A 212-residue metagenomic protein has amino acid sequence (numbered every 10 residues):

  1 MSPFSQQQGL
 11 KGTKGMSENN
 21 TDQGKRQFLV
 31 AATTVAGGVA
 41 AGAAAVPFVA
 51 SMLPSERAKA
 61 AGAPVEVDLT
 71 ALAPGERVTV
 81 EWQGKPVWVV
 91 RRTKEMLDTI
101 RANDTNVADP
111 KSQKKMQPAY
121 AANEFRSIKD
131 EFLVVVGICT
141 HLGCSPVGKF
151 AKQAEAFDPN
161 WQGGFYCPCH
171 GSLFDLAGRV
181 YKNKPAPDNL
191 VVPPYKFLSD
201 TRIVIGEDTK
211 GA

Functional and structural regions predicted by a protein language model:
M1-G15: Short, Lys/Arg-enriched N-terminal segments with co-localized hydrophobic residues within the first ~10-30 amino acids
G15-A36: N-terminal secretory signal peptides and thylakoid transit peptides that target proteins across membranes
G38-V46: Hydrophobic cores of alpha-helical transmembrane segments in multi-pass integral membrane proteins
A45-V65: Aromatic-capped interface at the extracytoplasmic side of an N-terminal signal-anchor transmembrane helix
A63-P74: Membrane-cytosol interface motif
P74-E76, V191: Residue-level marker for the onset of beta-strands and adjacent loop->beta junctions in well-ordered domains
E76-N123: Extracytoplasmic/periplasmic/luminal assembly and interaction segments in envelope/secretory/respiratory proteins
T105-A212: Rieske [2Fe-2S] iron-sulfur-binding domain
